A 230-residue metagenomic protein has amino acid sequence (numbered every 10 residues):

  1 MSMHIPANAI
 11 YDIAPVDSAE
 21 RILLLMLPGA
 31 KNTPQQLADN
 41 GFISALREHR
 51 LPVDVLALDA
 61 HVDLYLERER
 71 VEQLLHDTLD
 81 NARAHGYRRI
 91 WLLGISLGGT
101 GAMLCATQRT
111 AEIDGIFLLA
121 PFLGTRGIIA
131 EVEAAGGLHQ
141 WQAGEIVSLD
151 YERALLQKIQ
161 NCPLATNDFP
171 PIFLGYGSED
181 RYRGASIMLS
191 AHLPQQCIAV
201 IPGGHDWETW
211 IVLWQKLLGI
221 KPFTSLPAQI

Functional and structural regions predicted by a protein language model:
S2-H49: Short, surface-exposed "cap/lid" segments of acyl-processing enzymes
A30, L66-E67, E179-I230: C-terminal catalytic histidine-bearing segment of alpha/beta-hydrolase fold enzymes
L46-Y65: Conserved alpha/beta-hydrolase
D59, L119-A120, G175: Alpha/beta-hydrolase-fold catalytic nucleophile elbow
Y65-H85: Alpha/beta-hydrolase active-site loop
L93-A102: Gly/Ala-rich beta-loop-alpha elbow adjacent to hydrolase catalytic centers
L104-S148, V200, W210-I211: Hydrolase active-site cap/lid region
L138-P194: The feature captures the conserved acid-bearing segment of alpha/beta-hydrolase catalytic domains
